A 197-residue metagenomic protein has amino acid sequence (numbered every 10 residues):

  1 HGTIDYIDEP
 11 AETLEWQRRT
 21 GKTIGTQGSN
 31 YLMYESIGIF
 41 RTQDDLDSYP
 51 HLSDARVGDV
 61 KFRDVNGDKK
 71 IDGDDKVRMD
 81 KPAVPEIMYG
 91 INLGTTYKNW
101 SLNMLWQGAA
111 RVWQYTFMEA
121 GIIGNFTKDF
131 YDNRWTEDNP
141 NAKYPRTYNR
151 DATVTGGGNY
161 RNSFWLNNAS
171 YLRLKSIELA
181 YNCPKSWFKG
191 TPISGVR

Functional and structural regions predicted by a protein language model:
H1, V196-R197: Extended hydrophobic secondary-structure segments that form protein cores and membrane-embedded regions
H1-A83: Conserved small-residue
H1-M33, M88-G124, I177, Y181-N182: Transmembrane beta-barrel strand/turn architecture of Gram-negative outer membrane proteins
S29, D54-V57, A109-G195: Extracytoplasmic gating/loop element in the C-terminal half of outer-membrane beta-barrel translocons and assembly
D75-V77, E86, G90, N159-L166: Glycine- and acidic
R78-D80, Y89-N92, K185-W187: Generic recognition of flexible, low-complexity loop/linker segments
S101-L105, F188, R197: Membrane-spanning beta-strand positions in outer-membrane beta-barrel proteins
